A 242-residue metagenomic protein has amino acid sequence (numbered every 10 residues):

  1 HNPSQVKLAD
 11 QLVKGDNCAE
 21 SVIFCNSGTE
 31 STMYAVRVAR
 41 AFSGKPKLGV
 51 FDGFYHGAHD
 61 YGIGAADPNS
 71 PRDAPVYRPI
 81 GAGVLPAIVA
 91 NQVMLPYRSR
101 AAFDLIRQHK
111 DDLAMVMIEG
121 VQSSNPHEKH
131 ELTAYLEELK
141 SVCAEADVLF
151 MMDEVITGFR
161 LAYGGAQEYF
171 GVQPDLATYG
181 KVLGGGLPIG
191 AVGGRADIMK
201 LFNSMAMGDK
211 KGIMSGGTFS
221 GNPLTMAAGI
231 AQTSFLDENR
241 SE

Functional and structural regions predicted by a protein language model:
H1-E242: Conserved N-terminal phosphate-binding loop of PLP-dependent enzymes in the Aspartate aminotransferase
